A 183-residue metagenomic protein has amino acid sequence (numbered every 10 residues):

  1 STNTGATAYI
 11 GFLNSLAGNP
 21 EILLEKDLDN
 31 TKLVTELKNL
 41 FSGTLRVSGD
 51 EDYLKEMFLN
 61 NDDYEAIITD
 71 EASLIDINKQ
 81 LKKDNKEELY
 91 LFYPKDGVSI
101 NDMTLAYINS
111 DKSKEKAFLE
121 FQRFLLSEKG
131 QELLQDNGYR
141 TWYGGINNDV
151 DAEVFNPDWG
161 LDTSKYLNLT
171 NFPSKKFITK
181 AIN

Functional and structural regions predicted by a protein language model:
S1, F41-T44, Y107-D111: Second-shell loop/turn segments in exported
S1-T4, A72-I75, D96-S99, D111-K112: Solvent-exposed loop/turn segments at secondary-structure junctions within structured extracellular/periplasmic domains
S1-T4, I10-N14: A conserved helix-loop-strand patch within extracytoplasmic ligand-binding domains of the periplasmic binding
Y9-I10, N101-A106: Small-molecule pocket liners
F12-E21, S42, K79, R123-Q131 (+2 more regions): Sec-exported extracytoplasmic/periplasmic mature domains
N14-L91: Ligand-binding pocket segment of bilobal, Venus flytrap-like solute-binding proteins
Y93-D96, F121: Charge-rich, low-complexity intrinsically disordered segments
S110-N183: Extracellular/periplasmic juxtamembrane helices and adjacent flexible linkers that interface with membrane partners
